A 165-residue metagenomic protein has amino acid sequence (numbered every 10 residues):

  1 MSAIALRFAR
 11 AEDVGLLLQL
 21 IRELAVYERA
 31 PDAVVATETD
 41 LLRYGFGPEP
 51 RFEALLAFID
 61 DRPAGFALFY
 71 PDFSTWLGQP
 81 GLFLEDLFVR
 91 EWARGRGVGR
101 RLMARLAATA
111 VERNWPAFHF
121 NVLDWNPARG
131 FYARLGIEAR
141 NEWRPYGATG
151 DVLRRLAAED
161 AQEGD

Functional and structural regions predicted by a protein language model:
A5-L17: A short beta-loop-alpha structural element at the N-terminal edge of CoA-dependent acyl/N-acetyltransferase catalytic
L18-Y44: Conserved GNAT-fold acetyl-CoA-binding loop/helix
R43-L56, F83: A short helix-loop-beta-strand connector motif used in the catalytic cores of GNAT acetyltransferases and, in some
L56, R62-P71: Conserved beta-strand in the GNAT
G95-A108, R134: Conserved acetyl-CoA-binding loop-helix of GNAT-fold acetyltransferases
M103, A110-L123: Conserved GNAT acetyl-CoA-binding A-motif
A107, D124, A133-E142: Conserved acetyl-CoA-binding loop of GNAT-fold acetyltransferases
F118-R129, G147-G150: Conserved beta-strand-loop-alpha-helix junction that forms the acyl-donor binding cleft
